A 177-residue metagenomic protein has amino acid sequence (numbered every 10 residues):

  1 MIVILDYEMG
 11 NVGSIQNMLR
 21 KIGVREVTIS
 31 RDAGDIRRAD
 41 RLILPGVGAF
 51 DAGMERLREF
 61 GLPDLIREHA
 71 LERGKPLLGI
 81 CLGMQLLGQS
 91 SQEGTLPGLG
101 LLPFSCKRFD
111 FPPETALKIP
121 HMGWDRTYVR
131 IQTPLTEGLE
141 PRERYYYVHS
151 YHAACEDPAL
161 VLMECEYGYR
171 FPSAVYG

Functional and structural regions predicted by a protein language model:
I2-V24: N-terminal beta1-alpha1 ligand-phosphate binding loop
L19-E26, A52-L57, M122-Y128: Short, flexible loop segments at the rims of nucleotide/cofactor-binding pockets, characterized by
R25-D35: A short beta-strand-loop structural module common to alpha/beta enzyme folds
A39: An anion/phosphate-binding loop that grips the pyrophosphate of nucleotide cofactors and donors
G48-M122: Cysteine-nucleophile active-site neighborhood
Q89-E166: Pocket-forming structural segment of enzyme catalytic cores
P172-Y176: Short, surface-exposed beta-strand/loop micro-motifs that present aromatic residues
